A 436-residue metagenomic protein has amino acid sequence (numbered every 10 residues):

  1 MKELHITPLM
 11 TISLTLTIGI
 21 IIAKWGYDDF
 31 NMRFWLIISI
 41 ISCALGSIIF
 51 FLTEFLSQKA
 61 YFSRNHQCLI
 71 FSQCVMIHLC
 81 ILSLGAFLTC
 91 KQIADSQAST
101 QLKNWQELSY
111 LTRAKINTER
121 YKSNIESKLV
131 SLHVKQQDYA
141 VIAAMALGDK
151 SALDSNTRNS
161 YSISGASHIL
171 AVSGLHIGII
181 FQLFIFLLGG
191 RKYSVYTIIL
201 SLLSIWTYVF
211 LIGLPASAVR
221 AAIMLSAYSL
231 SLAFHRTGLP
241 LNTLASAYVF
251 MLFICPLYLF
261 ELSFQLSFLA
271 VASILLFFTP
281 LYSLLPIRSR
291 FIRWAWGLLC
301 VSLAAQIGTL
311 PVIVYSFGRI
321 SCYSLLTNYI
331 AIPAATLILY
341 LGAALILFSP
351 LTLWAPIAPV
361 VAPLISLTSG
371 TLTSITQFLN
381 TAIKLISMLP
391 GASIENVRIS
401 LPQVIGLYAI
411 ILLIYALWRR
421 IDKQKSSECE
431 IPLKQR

Functional and structural regions predicted by a protein language model:
K2, P8-T17, G26-D28, L214-A409 (+1 more regions): Internal transmembrane alpha-helical bundles of multi-pass membrane proteins
K2-L4, Q101-M224, S229-L230, L385: Aromatic-rich juxtamembrane segments at the membrane interface
P8-S13, W35-S39, V75-H78, G174 (+6 more regions): Alpha-helical transmembrane segments
M10, M32-K103, I292, P390-R436: Glycine- and aromatic-enriched alpha-helical transmembrane segments of multi-pass membrane proteins
I21-F34: Short, hydrophobic transmembrane alpha-helix segments
S42-F51, I198-T207, P286-W296: Short, conserved aromatic-histidine micro-motifs
Q92-Q101, V130-H133, I346-V360: Helix-to-loop transition at the C-terminal end of transmembrane segments
